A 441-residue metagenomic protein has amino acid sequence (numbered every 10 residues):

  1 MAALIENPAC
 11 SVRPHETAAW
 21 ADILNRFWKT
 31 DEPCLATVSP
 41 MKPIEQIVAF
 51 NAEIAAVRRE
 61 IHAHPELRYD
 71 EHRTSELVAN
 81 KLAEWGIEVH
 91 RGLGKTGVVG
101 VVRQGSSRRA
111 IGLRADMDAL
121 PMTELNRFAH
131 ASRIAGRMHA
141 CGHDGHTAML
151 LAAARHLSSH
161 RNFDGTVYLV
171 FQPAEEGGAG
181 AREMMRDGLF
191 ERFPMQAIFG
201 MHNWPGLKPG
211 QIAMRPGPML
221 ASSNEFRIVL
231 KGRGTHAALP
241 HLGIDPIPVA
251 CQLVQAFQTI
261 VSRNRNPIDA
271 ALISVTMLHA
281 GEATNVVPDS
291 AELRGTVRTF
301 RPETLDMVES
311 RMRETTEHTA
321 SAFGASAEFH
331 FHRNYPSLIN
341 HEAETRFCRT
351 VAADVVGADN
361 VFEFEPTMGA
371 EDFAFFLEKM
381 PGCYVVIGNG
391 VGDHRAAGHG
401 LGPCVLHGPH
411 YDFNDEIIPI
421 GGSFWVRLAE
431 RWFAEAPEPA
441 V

Functional and structural regions predicted by a protein language model:
V38-H139, D144, A148-L151, R155-F163: Acidic/His- and Gly-rich active-site-bordering loop/insert found across diverse amide/peptide-bond hydrolases
I61, G100, L113, H143 (+8 more regions): Divalent metal-coordination and catalytic microenvironments
V98-V99, L120-M122, N126-M138, D144-G145 (+2 more regions): Histidine/acidic-residue-rich, glycine-tolerant segments that coordinate divalent metal ions
C251-V441: Metal-dependent amide/peptide-bond hydrolase catalytic core, centered on the "pita-bread" metallohydrolase fold
